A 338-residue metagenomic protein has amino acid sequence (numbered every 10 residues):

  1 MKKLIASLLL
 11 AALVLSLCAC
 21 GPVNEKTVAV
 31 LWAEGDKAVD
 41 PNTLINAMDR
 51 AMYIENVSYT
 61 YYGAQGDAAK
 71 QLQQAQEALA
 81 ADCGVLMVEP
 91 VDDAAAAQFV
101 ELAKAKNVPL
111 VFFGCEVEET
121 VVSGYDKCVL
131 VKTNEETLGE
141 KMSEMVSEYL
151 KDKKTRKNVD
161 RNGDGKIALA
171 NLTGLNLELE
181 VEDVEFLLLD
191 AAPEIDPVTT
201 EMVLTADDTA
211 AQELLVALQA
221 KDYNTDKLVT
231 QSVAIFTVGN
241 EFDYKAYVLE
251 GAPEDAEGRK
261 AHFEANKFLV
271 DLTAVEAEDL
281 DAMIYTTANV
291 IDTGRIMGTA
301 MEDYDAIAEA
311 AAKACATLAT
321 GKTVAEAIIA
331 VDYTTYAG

Functional and structural regions predicted by a protein language model:
S16-A19: C-terminal motif of bacterial Sec signal peptides marking the signal peptidase cleavage site
T27-I54, T60-E77, C83, P90-D93 (+4 more regions): Extracytoplasmic "Venus flytrap"
V30-K37, M48-D49, E140-D190, C315 (+1 more regions): An alpha-beta-alpha
Y61-G63, V121-E148, G258-E276, V290-D305: Short beta-strand elements at the ligand-binding edges of bilobed clamshell
Q65-E119, V129-T133, D208-A211, F242-D243: Beta-alpha junction/loop-to-helix N-cap segments that form part of ligand/metal-binding clefts
V88-A105, D183-T286: Hydrophobic alpha-helical
F99-T137, T155, D160-G163, F268 (+2 more regions): Flexible loop/hinge segments that line or gate small-molecule binding clefts
F263-I284, A300-G338: Hinge/cleft segment of the Venus flytrap/periplasmic-binding protein
